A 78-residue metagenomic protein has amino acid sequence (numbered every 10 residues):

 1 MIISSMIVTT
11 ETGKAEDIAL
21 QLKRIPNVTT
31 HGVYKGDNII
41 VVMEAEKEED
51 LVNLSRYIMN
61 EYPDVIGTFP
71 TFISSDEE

Functional and structural regions predicted by a protein language model:
M1-E78: Long, contiguous binding/interaction regions
